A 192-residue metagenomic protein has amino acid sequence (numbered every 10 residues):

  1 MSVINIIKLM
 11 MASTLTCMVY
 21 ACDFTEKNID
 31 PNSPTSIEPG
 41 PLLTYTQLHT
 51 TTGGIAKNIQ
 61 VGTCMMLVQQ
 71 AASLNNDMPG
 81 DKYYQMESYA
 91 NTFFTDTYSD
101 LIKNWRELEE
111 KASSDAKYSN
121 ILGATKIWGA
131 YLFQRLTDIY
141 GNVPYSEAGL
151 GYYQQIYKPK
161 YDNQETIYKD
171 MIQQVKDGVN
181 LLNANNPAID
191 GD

Functional and structural regions predicted by a protein language model:
M1-I29: Bacterial Sec-dependent N-terminal signal peptides
M1-I6, G40, A184-N185: Bimodal feature
V19-A21, G53, T137, N185: Hydrophobic alpha-helical elements and their junctions with loops/disorder across both membrane and soluble proteins
C22-G80, Y84-E87, N91-T92, D96-S99 (+3 more regions): Membrane-proximal, proline-rich intrinsically disordered regions
V68-Q70, I189-D192: Amphipathic alpha-helical surface "interface" segments used for docking/oligomerization or membrane association within
N75-P144, L150-G191: Conserved, well-structured interaction surfaces
